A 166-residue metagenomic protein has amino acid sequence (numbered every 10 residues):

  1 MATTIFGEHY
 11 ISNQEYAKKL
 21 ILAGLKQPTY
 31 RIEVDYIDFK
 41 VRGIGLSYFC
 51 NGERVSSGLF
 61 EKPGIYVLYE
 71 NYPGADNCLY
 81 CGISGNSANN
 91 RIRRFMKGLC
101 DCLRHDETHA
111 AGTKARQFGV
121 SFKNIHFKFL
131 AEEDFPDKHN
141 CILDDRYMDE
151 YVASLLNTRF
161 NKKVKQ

Functional and structural regions predicted by a protein language model:
M1-L79, I83-Q166: Boundary/linker segments flanking structured domains
